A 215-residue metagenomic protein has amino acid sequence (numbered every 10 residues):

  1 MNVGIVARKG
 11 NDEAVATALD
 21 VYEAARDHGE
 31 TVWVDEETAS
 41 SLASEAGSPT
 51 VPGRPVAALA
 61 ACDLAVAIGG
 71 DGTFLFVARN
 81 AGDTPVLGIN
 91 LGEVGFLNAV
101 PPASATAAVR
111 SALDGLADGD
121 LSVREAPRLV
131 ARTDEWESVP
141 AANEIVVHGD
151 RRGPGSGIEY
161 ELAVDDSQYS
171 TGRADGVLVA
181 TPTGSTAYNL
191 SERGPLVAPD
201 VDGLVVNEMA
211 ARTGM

Functional and structural regions predicted by a protein language model:
M1-L64, S104-L121, T133-S138: ATP/NTP phosphate-donor binding region
G10, D71-T73, G92, T183-S185: Short glycine-rich anion-binding loops that position phosphate/pyrophosphate groups of nucleotides and phosphorylated
A14-V15, G72-V77, T171, T186-L190: Short glycine/serine/threonine-rich phosphate/pyrophosphate-binding segments that cradle anionic phosphate groups
D63-D71, A78-N80: N-terminal glycine-rich "phosphate-gripper" loop used for MgATP/nucleotide binding and carboxylate activation
A65, I145-V146, G176-T181: Short hydrophobic core segments
A81-I89: Gly/Ser-rich helix-loop-strand patches that form or flank binding pockets for ribonucleotide-derived cofactors
G92-D175: Catalytic core of DAGKc-family lipid kinases
G155-G157, S170-G214: Gly/Ser/Thr-rich active-site loops/lids in small-molecule metabolic enzymes that frequently grip phosphoryl groups
